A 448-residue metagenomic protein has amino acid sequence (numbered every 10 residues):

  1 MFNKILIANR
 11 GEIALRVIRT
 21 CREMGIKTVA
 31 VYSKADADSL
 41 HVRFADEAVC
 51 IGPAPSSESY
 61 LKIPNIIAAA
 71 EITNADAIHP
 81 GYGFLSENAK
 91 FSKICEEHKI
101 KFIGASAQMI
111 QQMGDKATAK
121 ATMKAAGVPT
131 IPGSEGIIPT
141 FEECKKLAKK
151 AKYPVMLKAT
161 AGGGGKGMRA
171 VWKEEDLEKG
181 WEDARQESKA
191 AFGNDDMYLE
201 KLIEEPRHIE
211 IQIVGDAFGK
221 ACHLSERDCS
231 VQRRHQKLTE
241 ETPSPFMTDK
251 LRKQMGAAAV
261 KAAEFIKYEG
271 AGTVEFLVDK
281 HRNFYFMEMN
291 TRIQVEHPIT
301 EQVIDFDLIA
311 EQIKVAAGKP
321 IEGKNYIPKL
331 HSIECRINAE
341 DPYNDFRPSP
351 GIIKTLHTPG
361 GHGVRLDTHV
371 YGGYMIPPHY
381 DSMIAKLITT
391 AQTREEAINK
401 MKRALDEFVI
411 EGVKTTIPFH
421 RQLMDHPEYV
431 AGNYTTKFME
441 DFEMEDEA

Functional and structural regions predicted by a protein language model:
M1-A125, I138-K146, E396: ATP-binding N-terminal substructure of ATP-dependent carboxylate-amine bond-forming enzymes
I7-M24, A48-C50, E71-T73, E96 (+5 more regions): ATP-dependent carboxylate activation and anion-phosphoryl transfer catalytic cores that bind Mg-ATP to form
S39, E87-N88, M113, T140-E142 (+5 more regions): Short secondary-structure boundary/hinge segments and terminal tails
L40-H41, L147, K189, N325: Short secondary-structure boundary/capping segments
I110-M113, M123, M156, M168 (+1 more regions): Methionine-biased hydrophobic packing positions in alpha-helices, especially within tandem helical repeat solenoids
G133-S134: Conserved beta3 strand of the protein kinase N-lobe
K146-M156: Acidic/histidine-enriched active-site and ligand-binding environments that engage anionic O-linkages
